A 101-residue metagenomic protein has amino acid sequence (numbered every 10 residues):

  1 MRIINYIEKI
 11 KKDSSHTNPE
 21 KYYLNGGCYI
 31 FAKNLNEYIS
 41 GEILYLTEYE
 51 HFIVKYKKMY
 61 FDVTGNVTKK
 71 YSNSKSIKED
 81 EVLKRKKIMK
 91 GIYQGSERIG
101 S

Functional and structural regions predicted by a protein language model:
M1-S101: A structural boundary/capping signal
